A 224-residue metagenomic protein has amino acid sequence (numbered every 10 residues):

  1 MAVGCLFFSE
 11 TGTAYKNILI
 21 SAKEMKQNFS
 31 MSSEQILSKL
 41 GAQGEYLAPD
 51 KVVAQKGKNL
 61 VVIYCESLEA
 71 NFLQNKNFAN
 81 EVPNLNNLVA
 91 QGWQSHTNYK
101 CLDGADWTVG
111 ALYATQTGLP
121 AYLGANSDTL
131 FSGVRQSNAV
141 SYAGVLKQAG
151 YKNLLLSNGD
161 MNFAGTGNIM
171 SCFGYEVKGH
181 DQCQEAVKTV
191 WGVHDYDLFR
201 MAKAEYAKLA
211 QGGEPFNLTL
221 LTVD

Functional and structural regions predicted by a protein language model:
M1-K58, F72-V82, N86-T97, S132 (+1 more regions): N-terminal secretory/membrane-targeting segments
S33-G41, A121-D224: Catalytic-adjacent loop/helix segments of enzymes that bind and process anionic phosphate/sulfate esters
A48, Y99-K100, T115, L198-Y206: Generic hydrophobic alpha-helical segments
V53-Q74, N84-L88, T115, L146 (+1 more regions): Beta-strand elements within well-structured catalytic alpha/beta cores of enzymes that handle phosphate/sulfate esters
A54, V62, A79-V82, D106-V109 (+5 more regions): Conserved structured core elements
N59-V61, G92-Y99, K152-L155, E214-T219: Beta-sheet entry/capping signal
F72-N77, Y99-K100, V109, A125-D128 (+1 more regions): Short, solvent-exposed loop/turn and secondary-structure capping segments
Q94-L119, L156-T166, L221-D224: Short, solvent-exposed turn/loop segments enriched in Gly/Ser/Thr/Pro and often Arg
